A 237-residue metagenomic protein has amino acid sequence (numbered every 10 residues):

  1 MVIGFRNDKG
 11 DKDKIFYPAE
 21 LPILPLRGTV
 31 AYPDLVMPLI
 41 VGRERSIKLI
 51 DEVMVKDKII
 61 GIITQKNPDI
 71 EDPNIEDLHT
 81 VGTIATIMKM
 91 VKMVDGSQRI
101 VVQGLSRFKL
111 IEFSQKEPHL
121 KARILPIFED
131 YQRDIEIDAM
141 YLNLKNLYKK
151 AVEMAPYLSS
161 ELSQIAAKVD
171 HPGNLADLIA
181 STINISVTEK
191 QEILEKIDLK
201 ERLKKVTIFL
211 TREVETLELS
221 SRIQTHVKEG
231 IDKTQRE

Functional and structural regions predicted by a protein language model:
M1-E237: N-terminal low-complexity, acidic/polar interaction/targeting segments
